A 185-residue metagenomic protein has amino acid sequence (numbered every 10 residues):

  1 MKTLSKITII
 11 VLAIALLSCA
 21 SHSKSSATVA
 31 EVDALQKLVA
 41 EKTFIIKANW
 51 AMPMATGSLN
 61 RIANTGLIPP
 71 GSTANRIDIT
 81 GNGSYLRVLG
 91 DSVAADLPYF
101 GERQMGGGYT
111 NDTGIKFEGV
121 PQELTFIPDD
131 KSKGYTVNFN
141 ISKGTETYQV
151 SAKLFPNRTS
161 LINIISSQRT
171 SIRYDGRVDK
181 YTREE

Functional and structural regions predicted by a protein language model:
M1-I9: Bacterial N-terminal signal peptides that target proteins for export
A15-S18: C-terminal motif of bacterial Sec signal peptides marking the signal peptidase cleavage site
A20-S23: Bacterial signal peptide processing site
T28-E41, Q122-E185: Helix-rich interaction surfaces within compact, conserved domain-sized segments that mediate assembly or partner
D33-D96: N-terminal secretory signal peptides
N49-A51, P98-F100, N140, I164-I165: Surface loops and adjacent helix of pleckstrin homology
A55-G57, P98-G106, G144-E146: Short, cysteine-centered beta-strand-loop-beta hairpins and adjacent loop/turn segments enriched in charged/polar
N75-D130: Mid-length scaffold segments of soluble, non-membrane domains
